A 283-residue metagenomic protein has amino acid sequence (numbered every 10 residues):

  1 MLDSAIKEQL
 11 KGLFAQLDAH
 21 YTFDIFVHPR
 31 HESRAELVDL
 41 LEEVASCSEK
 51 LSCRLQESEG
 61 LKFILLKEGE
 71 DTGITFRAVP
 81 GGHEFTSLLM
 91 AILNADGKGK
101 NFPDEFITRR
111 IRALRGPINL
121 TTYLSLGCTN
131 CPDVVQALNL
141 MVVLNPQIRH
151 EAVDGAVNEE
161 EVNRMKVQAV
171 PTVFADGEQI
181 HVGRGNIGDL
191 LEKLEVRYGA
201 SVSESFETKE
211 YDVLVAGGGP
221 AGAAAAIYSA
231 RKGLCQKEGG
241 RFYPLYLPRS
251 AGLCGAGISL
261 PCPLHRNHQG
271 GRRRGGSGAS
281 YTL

Functional and structural regions predicted by a protein language model:
S4-E42, I111-P146, H150-A152: Local sequence-structure signature of Cys/Sec-based thiol-disulfide redox active-site neighborhoods
S33-H83, G99-F102, Q168: N-terminal non-catalytic structural scaffold regions of very large proteins
E49-E59, P146-E160: Thiol-based oxidoreductase modules, predominantly thioredoxin-like and allied folds used for disulfide exchange
L66-G99, F174-S201: Non-catalytic, surface beta->alpha helical segment in thiol-disulfide oxidoreductase systems
K98-L114, V202-F206, D212-V213: Long, charged amphipathic helices and adjacent flexible linkers at domain junctions
S125-L126, R164, V213, G218-L283: Beta1-alpha1 glycine-rich phosphate/pyrophosphate-binding loop at the start of Rossmann-like nucleotide-binding domains
E161-A169, V182-G185: Thiol/disulfide oxidoreductase modules built on the thioredoxin-like
E178-D189, L194, G199-A216, R231-C235 (+1 more regions): FAD-binding core/adjacent interface of flavoenzyme oxidoreductases
